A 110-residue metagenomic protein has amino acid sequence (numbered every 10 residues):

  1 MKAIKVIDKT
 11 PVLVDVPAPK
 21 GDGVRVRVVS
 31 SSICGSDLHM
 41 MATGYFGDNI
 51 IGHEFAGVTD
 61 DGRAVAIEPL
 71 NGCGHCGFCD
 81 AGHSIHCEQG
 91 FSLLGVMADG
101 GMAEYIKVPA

Functional and structural regions predicted by a protein language model:
M1-I4, V24: Short structural boundary motif marking the start of a folded domain
I4-P11: Extracellular beta-rich ligand/substrate-recognition surface
K5, A18, M40, K107-V108: Conserved hydrophobic "DFG−1" position in protein kinase catalytic cores
A18, G47-D48, E68, L94-A98 (+1 more regions): Short secondary-structure boundary/capping segments
P19-S31, M41-D80: Glycine-rich beta-strand-centered segment in the early N-terminal region that forms part of a ligand/cofactor-binding
C34: Conserved Rossmann-like nucleotide-cofactor binding loop
C73-A110: NAD(P)H dinucleotide-binding glycine-rich loop of Rossmann-like/cofactor-binding domains, especially the beta1-alpha1
